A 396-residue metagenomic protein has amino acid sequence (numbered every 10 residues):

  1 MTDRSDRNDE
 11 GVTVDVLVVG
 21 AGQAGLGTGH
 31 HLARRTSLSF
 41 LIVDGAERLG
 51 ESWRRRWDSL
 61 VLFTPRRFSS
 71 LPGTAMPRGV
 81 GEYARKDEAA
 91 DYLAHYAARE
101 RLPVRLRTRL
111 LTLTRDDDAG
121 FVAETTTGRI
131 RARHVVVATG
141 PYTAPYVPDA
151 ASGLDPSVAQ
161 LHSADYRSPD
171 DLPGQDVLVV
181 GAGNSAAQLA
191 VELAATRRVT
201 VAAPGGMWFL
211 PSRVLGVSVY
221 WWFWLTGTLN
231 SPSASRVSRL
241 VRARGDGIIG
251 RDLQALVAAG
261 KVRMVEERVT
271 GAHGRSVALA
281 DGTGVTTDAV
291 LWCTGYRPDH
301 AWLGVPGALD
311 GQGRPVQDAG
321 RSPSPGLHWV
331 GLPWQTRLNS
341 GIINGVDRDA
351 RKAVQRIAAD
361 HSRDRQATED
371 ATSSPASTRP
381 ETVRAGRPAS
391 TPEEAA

Functional and structural regions predicted by a protein language model:
T2-A21, L26-A46, G50-S52, G81-A396: Flavin (primarily FAD) cofactor-binding/catalytic cores of flavoenzymes
R48-G73: Redox-cofactor-proximal catalytic regions of oxidoreductases
P65-V80, L229-S233: Glycine-rich flavin
